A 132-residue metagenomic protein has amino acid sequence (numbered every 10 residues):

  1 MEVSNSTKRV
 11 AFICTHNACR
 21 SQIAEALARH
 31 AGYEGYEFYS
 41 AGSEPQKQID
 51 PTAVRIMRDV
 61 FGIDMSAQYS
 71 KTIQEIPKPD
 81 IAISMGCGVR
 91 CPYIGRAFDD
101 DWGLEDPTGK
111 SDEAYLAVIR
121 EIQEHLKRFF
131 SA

Functional and structural regions predicted by a protein language model:
E2-A132: Short polar/charged helix/loop
